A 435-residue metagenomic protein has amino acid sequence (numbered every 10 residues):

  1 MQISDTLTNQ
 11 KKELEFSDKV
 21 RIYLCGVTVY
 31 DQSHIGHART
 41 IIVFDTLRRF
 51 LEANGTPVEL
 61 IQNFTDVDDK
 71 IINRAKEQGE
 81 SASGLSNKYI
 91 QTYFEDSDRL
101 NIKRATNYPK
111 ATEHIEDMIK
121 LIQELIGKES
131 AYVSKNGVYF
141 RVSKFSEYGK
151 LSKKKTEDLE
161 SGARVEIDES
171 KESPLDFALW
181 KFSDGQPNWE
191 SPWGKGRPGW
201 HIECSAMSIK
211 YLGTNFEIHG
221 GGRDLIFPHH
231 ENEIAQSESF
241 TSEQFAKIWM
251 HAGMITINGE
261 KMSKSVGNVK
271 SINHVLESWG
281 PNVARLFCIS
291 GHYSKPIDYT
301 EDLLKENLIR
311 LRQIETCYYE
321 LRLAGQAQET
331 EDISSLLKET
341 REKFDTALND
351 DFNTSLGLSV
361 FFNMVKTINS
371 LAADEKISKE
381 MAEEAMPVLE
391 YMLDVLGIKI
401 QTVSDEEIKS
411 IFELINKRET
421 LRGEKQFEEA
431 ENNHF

Functional and structural regions predicted by a protein language model:
M1-Y30, D45, E95, E116-R322: Alpha-helical recognition segments enriched in aromatics with Gly/Pro capping that present substrate-recognition
T8-N101: N-terminal, positively charged nucleic-acid-binding surface of large information/translation enzymes
P57, S81, K103, N215 (+2 more regions): Short coil/loop linkers at secondary-structure junctions
F64-D68, I90-Y93, K103-M118, K135-F145: Short, glycine/charge-rich beta-strand/loop segments that flank catalytic centers and engage negatively charged groups
Q78-G84, A105, S294-D298: Short, polar/flexible loop-turn hinges at active-site or ligand-entry regions and domain interfaces
K261, V269-F435: Structural preference for alpha-helix termini/caps and helix-kink/transition segments
